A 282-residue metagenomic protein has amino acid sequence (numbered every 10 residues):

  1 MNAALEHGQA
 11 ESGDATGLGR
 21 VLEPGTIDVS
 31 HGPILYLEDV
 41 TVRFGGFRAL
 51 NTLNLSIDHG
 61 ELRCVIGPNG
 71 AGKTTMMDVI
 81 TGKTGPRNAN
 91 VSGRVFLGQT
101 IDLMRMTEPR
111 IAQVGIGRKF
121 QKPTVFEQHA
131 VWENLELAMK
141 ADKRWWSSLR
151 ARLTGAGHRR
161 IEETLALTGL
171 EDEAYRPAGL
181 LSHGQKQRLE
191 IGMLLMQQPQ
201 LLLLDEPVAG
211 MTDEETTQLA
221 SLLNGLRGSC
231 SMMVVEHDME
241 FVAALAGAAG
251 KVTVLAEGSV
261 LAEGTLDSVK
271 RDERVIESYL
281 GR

Functional and structural regions predicted by a protein language model:
M1-Q9: N-terminal acidic, proline/glycine-rich, low-complexity intrinsically disordered segments
G13-R282: Glycine-rich phosphate-binding loops of nucleotide-dependent enzymes
